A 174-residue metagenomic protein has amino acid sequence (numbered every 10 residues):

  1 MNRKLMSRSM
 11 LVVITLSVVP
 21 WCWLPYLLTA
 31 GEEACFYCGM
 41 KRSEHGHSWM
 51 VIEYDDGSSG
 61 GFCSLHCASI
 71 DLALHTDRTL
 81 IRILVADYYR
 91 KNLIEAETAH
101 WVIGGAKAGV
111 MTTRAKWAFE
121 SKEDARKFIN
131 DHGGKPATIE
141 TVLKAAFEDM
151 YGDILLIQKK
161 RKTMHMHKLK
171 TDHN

Functional and structural regions predicted by a protein language model:
N2-V12: N-terminal Sec-pathway targeting helices
V12-P20: Bacterial N-terminal signal peptides
P20-G61, L65-N174: Intrinsically disordered, low-complexity linkers and terminal regions that flank or interleave Cys/His-based
